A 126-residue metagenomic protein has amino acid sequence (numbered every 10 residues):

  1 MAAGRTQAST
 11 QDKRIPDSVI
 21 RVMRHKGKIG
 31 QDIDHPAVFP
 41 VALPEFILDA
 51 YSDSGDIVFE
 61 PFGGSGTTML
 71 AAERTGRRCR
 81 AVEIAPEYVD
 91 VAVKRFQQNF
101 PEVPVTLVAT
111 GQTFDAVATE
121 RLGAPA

Functional and structural regions predicted by a protein language model:
M1-P125: Class I S-adenosyl-L-methionine
